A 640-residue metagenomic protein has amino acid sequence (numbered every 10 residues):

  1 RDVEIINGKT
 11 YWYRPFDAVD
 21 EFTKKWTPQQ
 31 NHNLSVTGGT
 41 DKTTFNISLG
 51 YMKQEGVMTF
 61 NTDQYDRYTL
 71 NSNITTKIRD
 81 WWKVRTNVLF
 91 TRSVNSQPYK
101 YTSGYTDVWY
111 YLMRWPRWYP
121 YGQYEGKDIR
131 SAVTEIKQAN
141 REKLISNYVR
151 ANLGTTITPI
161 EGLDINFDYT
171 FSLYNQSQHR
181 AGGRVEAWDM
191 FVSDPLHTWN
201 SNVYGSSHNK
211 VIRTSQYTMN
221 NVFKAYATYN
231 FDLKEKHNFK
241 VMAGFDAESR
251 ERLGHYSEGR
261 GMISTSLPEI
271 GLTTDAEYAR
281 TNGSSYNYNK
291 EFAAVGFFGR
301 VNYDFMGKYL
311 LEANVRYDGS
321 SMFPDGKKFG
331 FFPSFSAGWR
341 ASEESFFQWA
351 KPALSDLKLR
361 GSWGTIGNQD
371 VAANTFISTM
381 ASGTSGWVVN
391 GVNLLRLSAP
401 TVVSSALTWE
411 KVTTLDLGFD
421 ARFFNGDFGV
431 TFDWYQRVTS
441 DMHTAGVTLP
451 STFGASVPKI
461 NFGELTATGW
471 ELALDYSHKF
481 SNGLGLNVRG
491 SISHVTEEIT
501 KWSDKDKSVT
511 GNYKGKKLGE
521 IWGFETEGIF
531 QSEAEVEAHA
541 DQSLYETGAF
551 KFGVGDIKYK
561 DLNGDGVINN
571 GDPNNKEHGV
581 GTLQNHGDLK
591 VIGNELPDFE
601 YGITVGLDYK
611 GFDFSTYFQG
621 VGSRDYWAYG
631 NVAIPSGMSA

Functional and structural regions predicted by a protein language model:
R1-F16, N31-N33, S103-T134: Acidic, glycine-rich flexible loop segments
R1-K9, Y256-S257, S477-G593, P635-G637: Conserved small-residue
R1-N61, T158, D541-K558, V567-N570 (+1 more regions): Residues embedded in well-ordered regular secondary structure
F22-P98, N147-N152: Transmembrane beta-barrel wall of Gram-negative outer-membrane proteins
F22-T23, P352, T439, E498 (+2 more regions): C-terminal beta-signal and adjacent terminal beta-strands/loops of Gram-negative outer-membrane beta-barrel proteins
Q30, N73-R92, D128-G182, T198-E525: Extracellular/periplasmic, surface-exposed regions of secreted and cell-surface proteins
G38-K42, Y51, F305, F423-N425 (+1 more regions): A generic beta-sheet turn/junction motif
W188-V192, S320, Y559, N570 (+2 more regions): Extracytoplasmic gating/loop element in the C-terminal half of outer-membrane beta-barrel translocons and assembly
